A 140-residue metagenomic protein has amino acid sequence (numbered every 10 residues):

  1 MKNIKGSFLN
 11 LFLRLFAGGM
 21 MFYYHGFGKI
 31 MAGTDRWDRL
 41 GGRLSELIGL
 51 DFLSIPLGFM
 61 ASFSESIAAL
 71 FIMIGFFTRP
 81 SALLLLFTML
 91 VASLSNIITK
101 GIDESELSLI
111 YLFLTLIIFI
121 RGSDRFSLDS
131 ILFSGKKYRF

Functional and structural regions predicted by a protein language model:
M1-D35, D51-F63, I67, I74-F140: Extended, low-polarity transmembrane helix blocks
D38-L53: Perimembrane loop-to-helix junctions flanking transmembrane segments
